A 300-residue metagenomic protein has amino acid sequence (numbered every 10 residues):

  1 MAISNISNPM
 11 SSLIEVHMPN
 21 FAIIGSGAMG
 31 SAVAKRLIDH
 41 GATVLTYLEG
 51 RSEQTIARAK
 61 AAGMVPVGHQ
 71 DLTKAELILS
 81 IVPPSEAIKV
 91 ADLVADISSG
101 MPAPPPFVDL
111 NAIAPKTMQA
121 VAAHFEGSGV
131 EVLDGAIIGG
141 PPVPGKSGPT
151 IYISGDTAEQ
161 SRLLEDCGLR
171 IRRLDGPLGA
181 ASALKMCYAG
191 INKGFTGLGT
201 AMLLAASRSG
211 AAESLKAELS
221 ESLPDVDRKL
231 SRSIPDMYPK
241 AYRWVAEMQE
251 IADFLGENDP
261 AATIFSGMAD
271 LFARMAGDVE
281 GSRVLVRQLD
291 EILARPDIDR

Functional and structural regions predicted by a protein language model:
M1-H17, P83: N-terminal amphipathic/basic-hydrophobic helices that include classical n-h-c signal peptides and signal-anchor
M10-T73: NAD(P)+-binding Rossmann beta1-loop-alpha1 motif at the extreme N-terminus of oxidoreductases
T43, V65, P106, E131 (+1 more regions): Conserved beta-strand segments of alpha/beta enzyme cores
V67-V108, I113: Rossmann-like NAD(P)-binding element
I113-K193: Rossmann-fold dinucleotide-binding core
L184-L285: Helical "substrate-binding/catalytic lid" subdomain of Rossmann-like NAD(P)-dependent dehydrogenases/reductases
S282-R300: Short, basic/aromatic-enriched C-terminal tail that caps enzymatic domains
